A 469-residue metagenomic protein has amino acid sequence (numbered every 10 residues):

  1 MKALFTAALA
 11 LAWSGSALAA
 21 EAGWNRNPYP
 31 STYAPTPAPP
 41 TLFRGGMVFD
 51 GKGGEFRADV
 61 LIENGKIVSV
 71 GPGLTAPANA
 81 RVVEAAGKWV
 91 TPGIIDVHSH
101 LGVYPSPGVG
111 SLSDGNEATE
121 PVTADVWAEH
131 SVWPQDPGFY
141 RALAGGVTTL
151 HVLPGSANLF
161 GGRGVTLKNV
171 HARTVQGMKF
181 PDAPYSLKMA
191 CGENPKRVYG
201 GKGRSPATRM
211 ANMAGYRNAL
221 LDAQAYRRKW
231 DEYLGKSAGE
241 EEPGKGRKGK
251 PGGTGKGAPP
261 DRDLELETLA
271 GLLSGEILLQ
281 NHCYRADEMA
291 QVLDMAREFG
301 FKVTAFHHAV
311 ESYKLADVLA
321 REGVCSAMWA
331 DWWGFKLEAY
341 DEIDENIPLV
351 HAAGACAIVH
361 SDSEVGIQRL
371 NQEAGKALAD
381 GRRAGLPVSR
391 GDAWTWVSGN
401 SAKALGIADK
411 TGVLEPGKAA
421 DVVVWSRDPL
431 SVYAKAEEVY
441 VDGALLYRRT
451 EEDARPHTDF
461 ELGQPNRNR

Functional and structural regions predicted by a protein language model:
T6-S16: Bacterial N-terminal signal peptides
A17-A22: Boundary at the C-terminal end of the N-terminal hydrophobic targeting segment
N25-P28, Y33-P39, V48, K52-T91 (+1 more regions): Histidine-rich, glycine-flanked metal-binding segment
T32, S106-P107, S113-T119, T123-V126 (+4 more regions): His/Asp/Glu-enriched, well-ordered alpha-helical/loop segment that forms or immediately abuts the divalent-metal
P39-R44, A76-E129, A144: Replace "His-x-His-based motif
G46, K403, E415-D459: C-terminal cap of metal-dependent C-N hydrolases
G108-V132, V170-R173, P195-V198, E242-G255 (+1 more regions): Active-site gating loops and adjacent loop-to-helix segments of metal-dependent hydrolytic enzymes
G138, L143-H307, K435: Polyanionic/metal-chelating signatures
